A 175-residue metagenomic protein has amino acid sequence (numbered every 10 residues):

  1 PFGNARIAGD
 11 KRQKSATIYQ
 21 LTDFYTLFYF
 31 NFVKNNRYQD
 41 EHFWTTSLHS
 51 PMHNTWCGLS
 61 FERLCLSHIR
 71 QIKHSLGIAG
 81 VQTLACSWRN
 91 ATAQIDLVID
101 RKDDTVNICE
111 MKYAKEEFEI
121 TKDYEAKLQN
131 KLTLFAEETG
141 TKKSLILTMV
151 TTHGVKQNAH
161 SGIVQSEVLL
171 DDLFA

Functional and structural regions predicted by a protein language model:
P1-G3: Short hydrophobic beta-strand motif reused across regulatory alpha/beta modules
A5, K11-A175: A cross-kingdom feature that marks ATP-driven nucleic-acid transaction machinery
